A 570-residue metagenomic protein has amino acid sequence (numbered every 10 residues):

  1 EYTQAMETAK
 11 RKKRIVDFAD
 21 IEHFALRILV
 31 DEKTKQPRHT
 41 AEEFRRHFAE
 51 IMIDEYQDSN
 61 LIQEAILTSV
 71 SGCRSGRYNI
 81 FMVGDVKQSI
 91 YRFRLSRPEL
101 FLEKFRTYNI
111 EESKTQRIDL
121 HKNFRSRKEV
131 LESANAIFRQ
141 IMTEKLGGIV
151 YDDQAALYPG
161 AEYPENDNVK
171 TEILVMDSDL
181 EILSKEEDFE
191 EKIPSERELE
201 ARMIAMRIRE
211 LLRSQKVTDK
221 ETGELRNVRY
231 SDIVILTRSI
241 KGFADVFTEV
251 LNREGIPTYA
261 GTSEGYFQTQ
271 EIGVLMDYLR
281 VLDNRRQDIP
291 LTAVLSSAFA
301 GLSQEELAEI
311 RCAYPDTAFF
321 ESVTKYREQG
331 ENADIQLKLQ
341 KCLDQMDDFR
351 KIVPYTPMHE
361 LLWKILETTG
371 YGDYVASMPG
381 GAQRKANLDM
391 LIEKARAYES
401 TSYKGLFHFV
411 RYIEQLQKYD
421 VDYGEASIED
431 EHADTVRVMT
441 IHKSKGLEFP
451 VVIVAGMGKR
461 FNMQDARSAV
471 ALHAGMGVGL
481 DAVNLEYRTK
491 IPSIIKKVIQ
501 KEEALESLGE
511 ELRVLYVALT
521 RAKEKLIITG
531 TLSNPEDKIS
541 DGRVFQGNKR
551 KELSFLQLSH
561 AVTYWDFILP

Functional and structural regions predicted by a protein language model:
E1-F105, D119-E129, I365: Conserved helicase NTPase motor core
E1-V16, T115, R202, E221 (+3 more regions): Conserved ATP-driven helicase/translocase motor core recognized via long, highly charged RecA-like/P-loop NTPase domain
A5-K12, A25-M52, I62-G76, P159 (+2 more regions): Flexible, glycine/threonine-enriched loop-and-boundary segments that flank and lead into catalytic domains of large
F24, I62-S69, R97-T107, E129-I141 (+8 more regions): Alpha-helical scaffold elements adjacent to nucleotide-binding pockets in ATP/GTP-utilizing enzyme cores
F48, G76-Y78, G84-Q88, E111-R117 (+7 more regions): Short glycine-/polar-rich loops that comprise or flank the Walker A/P-loop and associated switch/sensor motifs
V83, D119-K122, I204, T218-N252 (+2 more regions): Conserved RecA-like ASCE P-loop NTPase motor core of nucleic-acid helicases/translocases
D119-E210, T369, G380, R384 (+1 more regions): Helicase-core coupling region on the C-terminal RecA-like lobe
E190, R213, K241-I256, G265 (+4 more regions): Conserved helicase C-terminal RecA-like lobe
